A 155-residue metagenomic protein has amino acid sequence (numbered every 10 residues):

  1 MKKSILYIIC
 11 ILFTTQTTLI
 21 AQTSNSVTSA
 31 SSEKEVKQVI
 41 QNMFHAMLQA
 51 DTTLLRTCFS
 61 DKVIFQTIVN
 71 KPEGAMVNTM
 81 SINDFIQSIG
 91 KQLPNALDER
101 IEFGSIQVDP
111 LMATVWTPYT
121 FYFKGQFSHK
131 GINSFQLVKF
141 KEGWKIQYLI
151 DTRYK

Functional and structural regions predicted by a protein language model:
M1-V27: Bacterial Sec-dependent N-terminal signal peptides
I20-T53, T57: Short, low-complexity N-terminal intrinsically disordered segments enriched in polar/charged residues
Q41-H45, F59-P72: Short, solvent-exposed secondary-structure junction/capping segments
M43, L55, V63, V115 (+1 more regions): Hydrophobic pocket/interface hotspot
F59-D61, V69, T117-F121, I150: A mature extracytoplasmic/lumenal domain signature
T79-K124: Surface-exposed, charged secondary-structure patches
K130-K155: Short beta-strand edge/turn micro-motifs at domain boundaries
